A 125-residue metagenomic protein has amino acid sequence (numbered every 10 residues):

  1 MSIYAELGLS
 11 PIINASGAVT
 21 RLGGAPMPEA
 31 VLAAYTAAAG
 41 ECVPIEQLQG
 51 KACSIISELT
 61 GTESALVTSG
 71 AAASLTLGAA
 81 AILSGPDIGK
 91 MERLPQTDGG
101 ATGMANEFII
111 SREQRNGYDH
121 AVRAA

Functional and structural regions predicted by a protein language model:
M1-C42: N-terminal "arm"/small-domain region of PLP-dependent enzymes with the aminotransferase-like
I3-E6, P11-N14, S57-T60, V67 (+2 more regions): Solvent-exposed alpha-helices and their adjacent loops that cap or buttress functional pockets in soluble metabolic
P11-I12, A18-V19, E63-V67, L75-T76 (+2 more regions): Structural motif
G24, I45, S111: Charged, low-complexity surface patches
P28-A73, A81, D87-I88: Conserved N-terminal alpha-helix of the aminotransferase class I/II PLP-enzyme fold
S64-A79, R112-R115, R123-A125: Conserved core of the PLP fold type I
S84-A125: PLP-dependent aminotransferase-like
